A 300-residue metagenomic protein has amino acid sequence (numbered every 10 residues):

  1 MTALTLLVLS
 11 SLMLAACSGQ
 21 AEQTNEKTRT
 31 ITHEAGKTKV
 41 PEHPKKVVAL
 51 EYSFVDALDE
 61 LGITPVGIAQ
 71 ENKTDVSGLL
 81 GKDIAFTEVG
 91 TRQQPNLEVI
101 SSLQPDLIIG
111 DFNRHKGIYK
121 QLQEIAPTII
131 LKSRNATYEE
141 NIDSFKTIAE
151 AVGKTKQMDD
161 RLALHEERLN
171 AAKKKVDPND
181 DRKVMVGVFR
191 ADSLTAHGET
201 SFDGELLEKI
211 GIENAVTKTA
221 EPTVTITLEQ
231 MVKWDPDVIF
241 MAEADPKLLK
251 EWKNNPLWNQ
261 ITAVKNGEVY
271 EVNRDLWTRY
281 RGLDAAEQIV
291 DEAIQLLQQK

Functional and structural regions predicted by a protein language model:
T2-A3, A15-S53, K156-V184, A244 (+1 more regions): Bacterial Sec-exported substrate-binding components of ABC uptake systems
H33-A35, V89-L97, T219-L228: Short helix-initiation/N-cap motifs at beta->coil->alpha
K39-P44, G81-E88, I210-A220: A local structural motif
E51-V99: A short, structured surface patch at a secondary-structure boundary
K73-G78, T195-V224: Alpha-helical, coiled-coil/dimerization segments enriched in small aliphatic residues
Q104-I109, P127, M231, D235-I239: Proline-aspartate-enriched helix->loop->beta-strand connector
G117-F189, L276-K300: Extracytoplasmic substrate-binding proteins
V238-K300: Structured C-terminal subdomain patch of bacterial secreted/periplasmic proteins
